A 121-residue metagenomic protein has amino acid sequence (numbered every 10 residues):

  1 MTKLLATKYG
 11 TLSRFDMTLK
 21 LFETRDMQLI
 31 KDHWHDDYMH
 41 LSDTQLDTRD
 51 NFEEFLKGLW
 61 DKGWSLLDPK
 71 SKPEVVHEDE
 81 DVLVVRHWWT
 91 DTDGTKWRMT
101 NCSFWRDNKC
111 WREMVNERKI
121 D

Functional and structural regions predicted by a protein language model:
M1-A6, M17, E23, H40-L41 (+2 more regions): A beta-strand edge to alpha-helix "cap/lid" segment located at domain peripheries
K8-R14: Generic helix N-cap/helix-start motif at coil->alpha-helix transitions
T24-L41: Short, well-ordered alpha-helical segments enriched in acidic and aromatic residues
L29, N51-E54: An acidic, carboxylate-rich microenvironment
T48: Short acidic-hydrophobic, aromatic-tinged amphipathic segments that line or gate anion-handling sites
